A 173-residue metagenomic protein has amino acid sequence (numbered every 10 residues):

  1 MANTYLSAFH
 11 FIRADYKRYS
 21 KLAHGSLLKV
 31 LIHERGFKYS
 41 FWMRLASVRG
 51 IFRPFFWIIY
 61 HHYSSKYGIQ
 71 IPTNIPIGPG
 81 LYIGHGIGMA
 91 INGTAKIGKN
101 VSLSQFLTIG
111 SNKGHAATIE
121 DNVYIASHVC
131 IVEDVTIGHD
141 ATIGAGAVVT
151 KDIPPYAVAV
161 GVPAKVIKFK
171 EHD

Functional and structural regions predicted by a protein language model:
M1-Y67: Terminal amphipathic alpha-helical/low-complexity segments used for targeting or macromolecular assembly
Y67, P72-T73, G78-P79, G84-G93 (+11 more regions): Left-handed beta-helix
